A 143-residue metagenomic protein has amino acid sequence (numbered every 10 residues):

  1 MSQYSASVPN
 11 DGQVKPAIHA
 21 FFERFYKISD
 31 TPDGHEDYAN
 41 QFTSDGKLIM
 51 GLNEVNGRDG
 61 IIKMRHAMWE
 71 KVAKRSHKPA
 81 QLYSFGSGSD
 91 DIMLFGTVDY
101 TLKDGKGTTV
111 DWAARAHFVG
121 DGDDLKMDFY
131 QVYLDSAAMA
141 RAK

Functional and structural regions predicted by a protein language model:
M1-E36, N40, S44: Short, low-complexity N-terminal intrinsically disordered segments enriched in polar/charged residues
Y4-S5, W69-K143: A beta-strand edge to alpha-helix "cap/lid" segment located at domain peripheries
A17, G60, T108: Soluble or luminal CAZymes and related metallo-dependent hydrolases
F22-F25, F42, R65, G96-V98 (+1 more regions): Hydrophobic alpha-helical core bundles mediating ligand binding, dimerization, or RNAP-core interactions
I28, L52-N53, Y100: Short histidine/acidic/glycine/proline-rich micro-motifs that form metal- and phosphate-coordinating active-site loops
H35-I92: A solvent-exposed, acidic/Ser-Thr-rich amphipathic alpha-helical stretch
